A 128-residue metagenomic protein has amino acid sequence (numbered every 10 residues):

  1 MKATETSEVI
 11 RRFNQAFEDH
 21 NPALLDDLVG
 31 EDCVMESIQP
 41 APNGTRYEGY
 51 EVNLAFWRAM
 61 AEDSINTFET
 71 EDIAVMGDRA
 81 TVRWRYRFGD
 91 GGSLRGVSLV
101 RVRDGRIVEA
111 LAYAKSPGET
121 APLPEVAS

Functional and structural regions predicted by a protein language model:
M1-S128: C-terminal and inter-domain tail/linker signature
